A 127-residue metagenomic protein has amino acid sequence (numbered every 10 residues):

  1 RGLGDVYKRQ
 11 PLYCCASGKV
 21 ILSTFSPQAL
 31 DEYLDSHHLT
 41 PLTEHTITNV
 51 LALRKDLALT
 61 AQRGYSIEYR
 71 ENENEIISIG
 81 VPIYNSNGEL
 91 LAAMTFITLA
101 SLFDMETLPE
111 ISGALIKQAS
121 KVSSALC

Functional and structural regions predicted by a protein language model:
R1, C14, E32-Y33: Amphipathic coiled-coil signal-relay and dimerization helices
R1, S26-Q28, L53: All-alpha effector-binding/dimerization core of bacterial HTH-type transcriptional repressors
G2-Y7: Short, small-residue-biased leader/transition segments that mark boundaries at the very start of proteins
S17-G18: Anionic-ligand binding region
Q28-Y33, T40-P41, R63: Short, structured loop/turn "capping" segments at alpha-beta junctions
D31-E32, H37-H38, I116-C127: Cysteine/selenocysteine-centered motifs that mediate thiol-based redox chemistry or coordinate metal-sulfur cofactors
N49-Q118: Extended hydrophobic
